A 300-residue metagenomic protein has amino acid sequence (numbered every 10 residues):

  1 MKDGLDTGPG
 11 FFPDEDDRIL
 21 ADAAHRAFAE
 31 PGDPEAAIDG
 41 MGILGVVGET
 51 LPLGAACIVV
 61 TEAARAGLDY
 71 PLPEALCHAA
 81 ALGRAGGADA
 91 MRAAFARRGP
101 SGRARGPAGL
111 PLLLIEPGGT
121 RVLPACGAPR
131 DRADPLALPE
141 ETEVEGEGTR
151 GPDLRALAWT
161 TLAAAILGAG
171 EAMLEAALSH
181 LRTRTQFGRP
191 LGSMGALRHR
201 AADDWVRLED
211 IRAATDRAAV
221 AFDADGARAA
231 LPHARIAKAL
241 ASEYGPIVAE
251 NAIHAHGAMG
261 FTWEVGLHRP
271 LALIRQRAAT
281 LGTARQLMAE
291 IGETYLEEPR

Functional and structural regions predicted by a protein language model:
M1-A66, W159-R300: Alpha-helical interface subdomain recognition
D3, G67-E175, S179: FAD-binding core of flavoproteins
